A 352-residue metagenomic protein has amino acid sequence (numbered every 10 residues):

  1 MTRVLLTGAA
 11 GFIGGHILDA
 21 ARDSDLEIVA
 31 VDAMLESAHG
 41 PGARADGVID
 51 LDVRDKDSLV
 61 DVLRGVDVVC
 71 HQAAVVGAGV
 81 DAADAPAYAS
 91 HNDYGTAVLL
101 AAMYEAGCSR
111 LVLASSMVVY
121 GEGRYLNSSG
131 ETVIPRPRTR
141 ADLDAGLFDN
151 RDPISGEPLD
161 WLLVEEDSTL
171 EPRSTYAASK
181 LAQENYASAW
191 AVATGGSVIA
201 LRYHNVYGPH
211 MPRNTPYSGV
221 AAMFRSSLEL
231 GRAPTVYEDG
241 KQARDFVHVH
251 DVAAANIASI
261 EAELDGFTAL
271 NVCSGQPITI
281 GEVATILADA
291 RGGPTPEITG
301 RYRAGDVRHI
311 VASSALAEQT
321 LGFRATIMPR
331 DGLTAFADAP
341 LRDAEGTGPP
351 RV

Functional and structural regions predicted by a protein language model:
M1-Y203: N-terminal Rossmann-like NAD(P)+-binding domain of SDR-like oxidoreductases, especially those catalyzing
I13, S58, V62, S179 (+4 more regions): Hydrophobic alpha-helical packing elements
S37-A38, Y120-G123, H210, I280 (+1 more regions): A short beta-to-alpha transition loop/helix N-cap that caps and shapes the active-site region
D81, S155-S174, V198, R202-R213 (+2 more regions): A conserved pocket-lining segment of Rossmann-fold NAD(P)-dependent short-chain dehydrogenase/reductase
L99, A187, F224, A317-E318: Structural element of the ATP-grasp superfamily
A182, Y186, W190, V220 (+3 more regions): Hydrophobic alpha-helix immediately C-terminal to the catalytic Tyr-X-X-X-Lys motif of short-chain
L228-V352: C-terminal substrate-binding subdomain of Rossmann-fold SDR/epimerase-dehydratase oxidoreductases
